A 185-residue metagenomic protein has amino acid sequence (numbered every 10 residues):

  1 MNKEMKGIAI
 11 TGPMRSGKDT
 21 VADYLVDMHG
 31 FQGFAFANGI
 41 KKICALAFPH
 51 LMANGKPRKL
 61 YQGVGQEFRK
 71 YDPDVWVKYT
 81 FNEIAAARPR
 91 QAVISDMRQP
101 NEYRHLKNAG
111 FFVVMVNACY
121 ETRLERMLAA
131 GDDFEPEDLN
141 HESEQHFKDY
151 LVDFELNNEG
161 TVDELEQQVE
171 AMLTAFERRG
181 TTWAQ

Functional and structural regions predicted by a protein language model:
M1-G7: Extreme N-terminal, non-catalytic leader segments that precede Walker-type/kinase nucleotide-binding cores
I10, I94: Hydrophobic anchor at the beta1->P-loop junction of P-loop NTPases
P13: P-loop (Walker A) phosphate-binding loop of NTP-binding proteins
K18: Conserved lysine of the Walker
V21: Hydrophobic positions on the alpha1 helix immediately C-terminal to the Walker A/P-loop
H29, N108-G110, L151: Short, structured coil segments at secondary-structure junctions
G30-A92, R98-R104: ATP-dependent small-molecule kinase phosphotransfer cores that center on conserved nucleotide phosphate-binding segments
V75, V116-Q185: Small-molecule kinase domains that catalyze NTP-dependent phosphoryl transfer to phosphate-bearing small molecules
